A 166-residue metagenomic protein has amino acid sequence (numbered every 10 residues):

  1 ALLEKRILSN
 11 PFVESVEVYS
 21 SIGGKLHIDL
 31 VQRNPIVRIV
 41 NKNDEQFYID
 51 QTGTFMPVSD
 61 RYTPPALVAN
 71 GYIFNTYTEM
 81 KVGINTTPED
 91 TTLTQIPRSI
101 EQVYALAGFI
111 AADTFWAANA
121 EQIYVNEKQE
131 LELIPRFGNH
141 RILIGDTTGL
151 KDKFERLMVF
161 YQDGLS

Functional and structural regions predicted by a protein language model:
L2-S9, S15-S166: Charged, solvent-exposed interaction patches on well-folded alpha/beta domains that mediate macromolecular contacts
